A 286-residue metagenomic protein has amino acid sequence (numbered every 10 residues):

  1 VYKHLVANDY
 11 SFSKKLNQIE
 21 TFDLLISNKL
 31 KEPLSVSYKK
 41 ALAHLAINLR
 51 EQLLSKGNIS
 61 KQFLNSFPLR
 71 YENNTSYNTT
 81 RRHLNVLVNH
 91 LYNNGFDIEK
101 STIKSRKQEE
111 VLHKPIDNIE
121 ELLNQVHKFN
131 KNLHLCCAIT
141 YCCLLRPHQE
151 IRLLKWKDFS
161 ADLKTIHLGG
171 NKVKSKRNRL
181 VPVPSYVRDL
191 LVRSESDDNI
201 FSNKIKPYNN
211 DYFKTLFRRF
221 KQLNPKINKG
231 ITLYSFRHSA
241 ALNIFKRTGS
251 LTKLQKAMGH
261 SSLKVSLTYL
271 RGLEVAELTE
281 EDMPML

Functional and structural regions predicted by a protein language model:
V1-L5, F22, K31-G95, V183 (+2 more regions): Non-catalytic DNA-binding core/recognition domains of DNA-processing enzymes
Y10, N65-N73, Y92-N124: Flexible interdomain linker/hinge and immediately adjacent N-terminus of the catalytic tyrosine-recombinase domain
N78, S105-L112, I116-H148: Basic, Lys/Arg- and aromatic-enriched nucleic-acid-binding interface segment
Q125, Q149, L163-V187: Basic, Lys/Arg-rich DNA-contacting stretches centered on the C-terminal catalytic core of tyrosine recombinase systems
T140-L163: Short, charged phosphate-coordinating catalytic segments
K172, M258, S262-M283: Catalytic-site neighborhood detector that most strongly recognizes the C-terminal catalytic loop/helix of tyrosine
V181, T215-K256: Short, basic (Lys/Arg/His-rich) helix/loop patches that form interaction surfaces in the mid-to-C-terminal regions
P184-N228: Active-site/catalytic core of tyrosine-dependent DNA strand-transfer enzymes
